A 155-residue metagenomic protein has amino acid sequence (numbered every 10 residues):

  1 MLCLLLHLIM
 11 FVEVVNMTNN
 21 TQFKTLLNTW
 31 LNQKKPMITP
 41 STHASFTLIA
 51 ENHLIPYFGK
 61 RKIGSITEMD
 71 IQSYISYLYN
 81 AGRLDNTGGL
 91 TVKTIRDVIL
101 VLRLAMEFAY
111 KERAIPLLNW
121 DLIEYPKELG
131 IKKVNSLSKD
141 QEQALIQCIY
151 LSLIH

Functional and structural regions predicted by a protein language model:
M1-S65, M69-Q72: N-terminal DNA-binding module of tyrosine recombinases/phage integrases
N28-N32, L48-I55, Q72-Y79, R103 (+2 more regions): Amphipathic, well-packed alpha-helical segments that form the structural scaffold of globular domains
K35, I63, T87, V134-L137: Pocket-edge positions in alpha/beta enzyme catalytic cores
K35, T39, L54, F58 (+3 more regions): Secondary-structure transition/hinge residues
P36, L84-G88, K127-E128: A short, mixed-charge helix-start or loop-turn motif at secondary-structure junctions
I49, H53, R61-Q72, R83-L122: N-terminal DNA-binding recognition helix of tyrosine site-specific recombinases/integrases
Q72-S73, K111-I149: Flexible interdomain linker/hinge and immediately adjacent N-terminus of the catalytic tyrosine-recombinase domain
I154-H155: Conserved small/polar residues in nucleotide/adenosyl-binding loops
